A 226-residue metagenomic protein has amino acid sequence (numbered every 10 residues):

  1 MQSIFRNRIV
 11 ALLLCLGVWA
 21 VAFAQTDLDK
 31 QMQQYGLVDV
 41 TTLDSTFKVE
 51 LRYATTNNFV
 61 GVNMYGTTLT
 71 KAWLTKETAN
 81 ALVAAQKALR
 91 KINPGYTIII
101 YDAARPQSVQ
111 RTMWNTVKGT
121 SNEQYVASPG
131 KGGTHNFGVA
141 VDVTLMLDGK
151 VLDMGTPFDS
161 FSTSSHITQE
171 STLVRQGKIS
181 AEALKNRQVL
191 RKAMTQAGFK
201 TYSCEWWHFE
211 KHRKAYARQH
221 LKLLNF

Functional and structural regions predicted by a protein language model:
M1-A11: Bacterial N-terminal signal peptides that target proteins for export
R6, A20-F23: Intrinsic disorder/low-complexity segments, especially N-terminal tails and targeting/processing regions
V10-A20: Bacterial N-terminal signal peptides
F23-A103, M113-C204, R213-F226: Extracytoplasmic cell-surface/polysaccharide-interacting catalytic and binding patches
P106: Segments that shape or occlude catalytic/ligand-binding pockets
V109: Short, well-ordered surface patches within globular domains
F209: Conserved metal-phosphate-binding beta-hairpin within the catalytic cores of diverse ATP-dependent phosphoryl-transfer
